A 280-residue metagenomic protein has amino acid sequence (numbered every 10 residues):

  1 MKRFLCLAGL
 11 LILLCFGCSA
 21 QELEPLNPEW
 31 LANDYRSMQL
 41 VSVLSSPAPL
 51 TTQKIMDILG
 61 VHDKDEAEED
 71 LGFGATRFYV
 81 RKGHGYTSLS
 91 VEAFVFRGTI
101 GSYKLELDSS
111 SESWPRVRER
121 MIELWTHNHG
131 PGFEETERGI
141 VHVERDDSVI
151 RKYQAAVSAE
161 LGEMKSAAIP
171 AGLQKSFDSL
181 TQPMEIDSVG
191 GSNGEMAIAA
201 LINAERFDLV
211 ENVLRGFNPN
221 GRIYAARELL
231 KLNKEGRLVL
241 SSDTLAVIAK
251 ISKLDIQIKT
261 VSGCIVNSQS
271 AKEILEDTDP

Functional and structural regions predicted by a protein language model:
M1-C6: Bacterial N-terminal signal peptides that target proteins for export
L7-C15: Bacterial N-terminal signal peptides
C15-F16, E235: Residues in and immediately flanking transmembrane alpha helices
A20-E22: Boundary at the C-terminal end of the N-terminal hydrophobic targeting segment
P25-D208, R215-P280: Extended repeat-based scaffolds of very large eukaryotic assembly and lipid-transport proteins
